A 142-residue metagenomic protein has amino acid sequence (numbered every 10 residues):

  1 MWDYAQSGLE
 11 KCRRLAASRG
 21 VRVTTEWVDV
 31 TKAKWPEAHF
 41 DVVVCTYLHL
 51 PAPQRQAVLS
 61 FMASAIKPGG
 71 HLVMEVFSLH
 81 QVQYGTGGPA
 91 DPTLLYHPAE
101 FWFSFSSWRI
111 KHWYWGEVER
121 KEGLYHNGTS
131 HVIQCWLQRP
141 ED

Functional and structural regions predicted by a protein language model:
A5-Q6: Conserved SAM/SAH-binding beta-strand->alpha-helix loop
C12-R13: Conserved SAM-binding loop
S18-T31: Conserved SAM-binding strand-loop segment of SAM-dependent methyltransferases
T31-V42: A short acidic, Gly/Pro-enriched loop at the edge of an enzyme's catalytic core that lines a small-molecule cofactor
F40-Q56: A short SAM/SAH-binding and catalytic strip from SAM-dependent methyltransferases
Q56-H71: A short glycine-rich, Lys/Arg-flanked "PGG" loop and its adjoining helix->strand segment in the class I
H71-W102: Conserved class I S-adenosyl-L-methionine
P92-W115, I133-Q134: Short alpha-helix
